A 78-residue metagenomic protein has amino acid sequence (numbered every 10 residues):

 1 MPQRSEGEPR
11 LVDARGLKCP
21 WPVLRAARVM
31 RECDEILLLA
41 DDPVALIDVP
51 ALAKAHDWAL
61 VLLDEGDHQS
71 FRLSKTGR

Functional and structural regions predicted by a protein language model:
M1-L11, H56-R78: Long, charged, low-complexity intrinsically disordered regions
A14-L63: Amphipathic, hydrophobic secondary-structure cores in small proteins
